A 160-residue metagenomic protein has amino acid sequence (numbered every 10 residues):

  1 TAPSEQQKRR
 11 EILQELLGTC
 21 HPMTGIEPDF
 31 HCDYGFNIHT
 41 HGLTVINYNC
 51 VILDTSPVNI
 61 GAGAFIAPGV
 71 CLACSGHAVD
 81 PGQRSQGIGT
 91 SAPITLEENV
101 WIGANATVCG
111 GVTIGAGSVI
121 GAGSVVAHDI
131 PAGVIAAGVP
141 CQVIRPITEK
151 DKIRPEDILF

Functional and structural regions predicted by a protein language model:
T1-I12: An accessory alpha-helical subdomain
P3, F30-T40, V45-T113, V139-P140 (+1 more regions): Flexible, glycine/small-residue-enriched loop-and-beta-strand segment within the central core of proteins
L16-L17: N-terminal helix-cap/turn-to-beta initiation motif at the start of protein domains
W101, V119, I135-A137: Short-chain dehydrogenase/reductase
T113-G115, I130: Extended beta-solenoid/beta-helix repeat architectures
